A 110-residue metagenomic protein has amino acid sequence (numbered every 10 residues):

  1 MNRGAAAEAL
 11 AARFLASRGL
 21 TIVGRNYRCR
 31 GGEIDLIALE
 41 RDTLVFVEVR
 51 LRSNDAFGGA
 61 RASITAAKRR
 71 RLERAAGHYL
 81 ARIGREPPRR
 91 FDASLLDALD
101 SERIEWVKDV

Functional and structural regions predicted by a protein language model:
M1-R25: Acidic-basic catalytic patches of nuclease active cores, encompassing PD-(D/E)XK and other metal-cofactor nuclease
T21, L44, P88: Hydrophobic "anchor" residues on beta-strands that sit immediately upstream of conserved functional sites
N26, R50, D92-S94: Solvent-exposed beta-strand sheet faces enriched in polar/charged residues
R30-G32, D100: Short acidic/glycine-enriched loop/turn segments that link adjacent beta-strands
I34-A60, I64, L72: Conserved catalytic cores of phosphodiester-cleaving nucleases, focusing on short active-site segments
A67: Aromatic- and charge-enriched substrate-recognition/interaction segments in catalytic or ligand-/protein-binding
R82-V110: Domain-level recognition of nuclease-like catalytic cores that cleave nucleotide substrates
